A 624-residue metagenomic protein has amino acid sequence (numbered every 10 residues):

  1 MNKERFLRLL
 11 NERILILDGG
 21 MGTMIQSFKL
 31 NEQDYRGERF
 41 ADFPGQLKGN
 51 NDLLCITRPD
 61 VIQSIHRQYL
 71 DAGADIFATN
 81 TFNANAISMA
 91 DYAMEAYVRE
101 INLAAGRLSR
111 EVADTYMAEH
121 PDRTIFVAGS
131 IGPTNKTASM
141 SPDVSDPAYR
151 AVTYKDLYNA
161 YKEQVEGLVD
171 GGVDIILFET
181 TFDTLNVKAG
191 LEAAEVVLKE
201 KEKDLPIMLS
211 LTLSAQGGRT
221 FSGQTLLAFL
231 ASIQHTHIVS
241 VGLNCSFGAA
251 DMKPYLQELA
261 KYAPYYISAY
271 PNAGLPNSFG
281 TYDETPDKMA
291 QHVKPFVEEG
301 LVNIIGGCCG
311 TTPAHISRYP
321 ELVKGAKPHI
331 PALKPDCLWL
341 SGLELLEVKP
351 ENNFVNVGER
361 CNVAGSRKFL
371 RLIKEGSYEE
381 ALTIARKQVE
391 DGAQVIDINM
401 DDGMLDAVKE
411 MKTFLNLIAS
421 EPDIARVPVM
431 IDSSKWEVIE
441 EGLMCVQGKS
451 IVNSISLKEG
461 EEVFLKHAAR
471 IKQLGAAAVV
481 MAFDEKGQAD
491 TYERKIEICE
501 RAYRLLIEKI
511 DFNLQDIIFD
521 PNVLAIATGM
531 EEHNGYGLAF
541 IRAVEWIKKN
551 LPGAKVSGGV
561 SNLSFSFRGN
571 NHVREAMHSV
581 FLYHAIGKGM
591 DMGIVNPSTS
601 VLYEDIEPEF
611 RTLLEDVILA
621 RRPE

Functional and structural regions predicted by a protein language model:
M1-E624: Domain-level signal for soluble alpha/beta catalytic cores
